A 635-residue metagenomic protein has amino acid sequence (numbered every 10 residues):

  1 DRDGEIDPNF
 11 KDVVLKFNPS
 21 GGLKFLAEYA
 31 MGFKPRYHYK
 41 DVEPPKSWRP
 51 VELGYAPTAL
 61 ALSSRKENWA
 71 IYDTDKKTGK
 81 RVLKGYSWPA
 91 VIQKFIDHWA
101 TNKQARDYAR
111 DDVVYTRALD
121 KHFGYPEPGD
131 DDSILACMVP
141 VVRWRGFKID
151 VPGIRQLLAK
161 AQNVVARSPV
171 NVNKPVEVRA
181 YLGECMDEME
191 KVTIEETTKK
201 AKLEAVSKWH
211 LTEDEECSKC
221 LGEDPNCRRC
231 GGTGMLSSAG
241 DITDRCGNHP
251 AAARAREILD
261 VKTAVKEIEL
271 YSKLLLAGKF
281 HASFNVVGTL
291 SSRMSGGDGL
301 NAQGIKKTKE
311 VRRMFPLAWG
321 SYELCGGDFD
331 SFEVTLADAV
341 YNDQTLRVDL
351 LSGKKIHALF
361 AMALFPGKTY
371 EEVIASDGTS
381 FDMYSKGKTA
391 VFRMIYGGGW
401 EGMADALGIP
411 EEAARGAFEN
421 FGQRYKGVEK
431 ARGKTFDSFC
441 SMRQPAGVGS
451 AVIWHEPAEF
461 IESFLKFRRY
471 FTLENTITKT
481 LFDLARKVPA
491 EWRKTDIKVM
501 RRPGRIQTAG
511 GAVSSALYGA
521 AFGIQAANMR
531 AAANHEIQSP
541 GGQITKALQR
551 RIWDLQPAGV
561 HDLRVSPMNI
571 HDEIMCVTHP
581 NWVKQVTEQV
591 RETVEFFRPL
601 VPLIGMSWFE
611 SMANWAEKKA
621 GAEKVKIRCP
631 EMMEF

Functional and structural regions predicted by a protein language model:
D1-D3, V178-M186, D330-T345, A361-F365 (+1 more regions): Short active-site loop/helix that positions an aromatic residue
R2-E5, N9-G21, F25-E310, P316-E323 (+9 more regions): Conserved "right-hand" nucleotidyltransferase catalytic core of DNA-directed polymerases
N9, D97-A105, R143, F147 (+8 more regions): Glycine- and acidic
L221-C227, G231, M235-L236, V286 (+4 more regions): Conserved catalytic core of nucleic-acid polymerases
S292, D328, A361, M403 (+5 more regions): Hydrophobic, well-ordered secondary-structure elements that form the walls of internal hydrophobic environments
P410, H579-K584: Helix N-cap motif at beta-to-alpha junctions
R424-Y425, R591-V601: A common structural junction motif
R598-E610: Conserved short beta-strand edge segments in small beta-sheet-based binding/regulatory domains
